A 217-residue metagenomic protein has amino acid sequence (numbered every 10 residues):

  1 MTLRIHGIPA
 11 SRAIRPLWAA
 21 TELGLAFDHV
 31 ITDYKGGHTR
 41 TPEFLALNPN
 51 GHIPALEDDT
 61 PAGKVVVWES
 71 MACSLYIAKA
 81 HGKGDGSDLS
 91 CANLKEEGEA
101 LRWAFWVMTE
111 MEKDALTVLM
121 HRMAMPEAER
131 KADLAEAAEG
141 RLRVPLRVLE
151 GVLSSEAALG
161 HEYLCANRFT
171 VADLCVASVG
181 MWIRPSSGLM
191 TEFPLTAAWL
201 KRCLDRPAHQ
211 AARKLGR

Functional and structural regions predicted by a protein language model:
M1-A132: GST-like domain detector, emphasizing the conserved glutathione-binding G-site in the N-terminal thioredoxin-like
H29, E192, A212-R213: A generic structural-conservation signal
L45, G98-L101, C175, A197 (+1 more regions): Generic structural signal for individual residues within well-ordered alpha-helical segments across diverse proteins
A72, L195, A208: Residue-level recognition of oxygen-bearing side chains
A78, V179-G180, R213: Active-site-flanking alpha-helical
K95, A104-K201, D205: GST-like fold's C-terminal all-alpha helical module
G216-R217: C-terminal helix/juxtamembrane-tail motif
